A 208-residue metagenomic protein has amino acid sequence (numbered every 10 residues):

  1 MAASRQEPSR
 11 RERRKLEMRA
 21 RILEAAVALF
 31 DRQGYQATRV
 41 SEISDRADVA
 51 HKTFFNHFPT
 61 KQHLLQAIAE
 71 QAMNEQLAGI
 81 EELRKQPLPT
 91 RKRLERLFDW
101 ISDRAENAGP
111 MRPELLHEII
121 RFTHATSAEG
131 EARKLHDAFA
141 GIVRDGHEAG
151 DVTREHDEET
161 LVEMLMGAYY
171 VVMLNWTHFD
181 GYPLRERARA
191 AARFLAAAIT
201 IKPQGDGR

Functional and structural regions predicted by a protein language model:
M1-Q6, R96, D103, H136-D137 (+2 more regions): C-terminal peripheral helix-coil segments that are non-catalytic and often amphipathic
R14, M18-A26, I43, I68-A72 (+2 more regions): Generic hydrophobic, amphipathic alpha-helix propensity
R21, L29-H63, A67: Helix-turn-helix
Q36, V152-T153: Conserved hydrophobic residue
A67, A78-A108, V162-L165, R185-A188 (+1 more regions): Hydrophobic alpha-helical connector segments
L83, R112-I119, V172, W176: Secondary-structure edge/capping motif, primarily at the C-terminal ends of alpha-helices and the immediately following
S102-G141: Short secondary-structure transition hinges
